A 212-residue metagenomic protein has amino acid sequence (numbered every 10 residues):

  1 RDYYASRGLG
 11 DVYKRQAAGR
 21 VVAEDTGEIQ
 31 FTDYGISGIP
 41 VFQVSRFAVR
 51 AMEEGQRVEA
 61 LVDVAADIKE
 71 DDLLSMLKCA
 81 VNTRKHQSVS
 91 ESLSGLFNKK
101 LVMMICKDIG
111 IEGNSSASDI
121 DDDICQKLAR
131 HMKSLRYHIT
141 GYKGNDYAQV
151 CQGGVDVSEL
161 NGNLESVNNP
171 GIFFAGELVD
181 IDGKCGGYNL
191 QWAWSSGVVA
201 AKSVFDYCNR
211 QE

Functional and structural regions predicted by a protein language model:
D2-Y13: Single conserved hydrophobic/aromatic residue that forms the stacking wall/gate of nucleotide- or nucleobase-binding
L9-G10, A129, W194: A generic alpha-helix preference that emphasizes hydrophobic side chains
R15-A175, K184-G186, Q191, K202-R210: Residue-level recognition of phosphate/Mg2+-coordinating polar/acidic sites in nucleotide-handling active sites
L178: Active-site metal-binding loops of divalent metal-dependent hydrolases
